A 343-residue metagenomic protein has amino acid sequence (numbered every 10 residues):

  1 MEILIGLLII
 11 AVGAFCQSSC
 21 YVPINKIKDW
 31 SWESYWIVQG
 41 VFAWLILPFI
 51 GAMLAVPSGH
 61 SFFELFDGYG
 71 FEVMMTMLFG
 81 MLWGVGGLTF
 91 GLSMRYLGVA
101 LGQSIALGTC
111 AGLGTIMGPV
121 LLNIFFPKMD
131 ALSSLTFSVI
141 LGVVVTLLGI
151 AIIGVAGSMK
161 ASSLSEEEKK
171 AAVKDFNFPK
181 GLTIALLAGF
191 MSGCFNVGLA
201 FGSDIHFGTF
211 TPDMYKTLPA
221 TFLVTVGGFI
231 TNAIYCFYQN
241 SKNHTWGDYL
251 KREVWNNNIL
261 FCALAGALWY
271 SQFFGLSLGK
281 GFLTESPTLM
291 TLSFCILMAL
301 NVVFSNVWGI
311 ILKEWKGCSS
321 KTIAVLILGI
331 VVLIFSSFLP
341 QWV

Functional and structural regions predicted by a protein language model:
M1-V343: Polytopic alpha-helical membrane proteins, predominantly small-molecule transporters/carriers
